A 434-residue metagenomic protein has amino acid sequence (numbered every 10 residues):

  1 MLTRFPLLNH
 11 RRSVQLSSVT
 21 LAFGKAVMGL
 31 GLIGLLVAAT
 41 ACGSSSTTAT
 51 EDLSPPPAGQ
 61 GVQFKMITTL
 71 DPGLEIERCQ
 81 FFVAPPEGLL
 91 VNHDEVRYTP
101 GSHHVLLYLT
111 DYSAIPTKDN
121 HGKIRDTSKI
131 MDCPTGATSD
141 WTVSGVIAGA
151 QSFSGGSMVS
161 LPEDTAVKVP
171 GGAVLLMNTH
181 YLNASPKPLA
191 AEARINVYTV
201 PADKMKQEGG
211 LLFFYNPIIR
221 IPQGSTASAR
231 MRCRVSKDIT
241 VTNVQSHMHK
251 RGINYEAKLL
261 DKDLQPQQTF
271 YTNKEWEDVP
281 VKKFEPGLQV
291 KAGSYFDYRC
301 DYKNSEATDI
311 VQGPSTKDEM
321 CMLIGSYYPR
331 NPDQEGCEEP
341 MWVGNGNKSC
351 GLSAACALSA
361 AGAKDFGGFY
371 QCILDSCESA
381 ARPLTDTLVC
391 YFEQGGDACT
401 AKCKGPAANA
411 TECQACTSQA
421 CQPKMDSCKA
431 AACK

Functional and structural regions predicted by a protein language model:
M1-G24: N-terminal secretory signal peptides that target proteins for export/translocation
R4, G252-E256, N304, D426 (+1 more regions): Short amphipathic alpha-helical segments with coiled-coil-like heptad repeat character
F5-P6, T48, Q371, R382: Short linear motifs centered on Gly/Pro in flexible linkers and helix caps
G24-G34: Sec-dependent signal peptide hydrophobic core
A38-A41: C-terminal motif of bacterial Sec signal peptides marking the signal peptidase cleavage site
G43-S46: Bacterial signal peptide processing site
A49-T240, Q245-G344: Beta-strand-centric surfaces of beta-sandwich/beta-rich domains
V343-K434: Mature extracellular/luminal domains of secreted and GPI-anchored eukaryotic proteins, especially small
